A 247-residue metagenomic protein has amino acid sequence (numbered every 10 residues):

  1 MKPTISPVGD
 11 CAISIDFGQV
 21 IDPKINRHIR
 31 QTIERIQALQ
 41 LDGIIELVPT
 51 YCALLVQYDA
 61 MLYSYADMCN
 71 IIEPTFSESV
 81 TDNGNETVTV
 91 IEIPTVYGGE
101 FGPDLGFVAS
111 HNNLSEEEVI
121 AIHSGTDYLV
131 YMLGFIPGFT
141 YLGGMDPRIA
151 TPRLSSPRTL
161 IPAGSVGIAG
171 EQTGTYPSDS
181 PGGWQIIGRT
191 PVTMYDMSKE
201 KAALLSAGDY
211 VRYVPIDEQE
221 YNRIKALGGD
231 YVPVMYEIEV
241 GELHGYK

Functional and structural regions predicted by a protein language model:
M1-K247: Glycine-rich active-site loops that engage anionic ligands at enzyme catalytic sites
